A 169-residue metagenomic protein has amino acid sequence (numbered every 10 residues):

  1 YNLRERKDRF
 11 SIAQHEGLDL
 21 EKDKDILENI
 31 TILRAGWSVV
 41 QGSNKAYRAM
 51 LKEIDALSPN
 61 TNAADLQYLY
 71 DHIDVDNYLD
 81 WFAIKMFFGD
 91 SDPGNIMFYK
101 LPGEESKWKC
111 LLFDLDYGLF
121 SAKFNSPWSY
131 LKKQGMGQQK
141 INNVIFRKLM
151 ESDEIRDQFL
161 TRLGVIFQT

Functional and structural regions predicted by a protein language model:
Y1-R4, L27, M50, F98 (+2 more regions): Generic structural hydrophobic/aromatic packing signal, biased to beta-strands
Y1-S91, K132-M136: Internal "kinase-insert"/substrate-recognition segments embedded within catalytic cores of ATP-dependent enzymes
G17, F98, V165-I166: Solvent-exposed, non-transmembrane amphipathic alpha-helical segments
E21-T31, A64-D65, G94-N95, S106-L111 (+2 more regions): Generic structural motif recognizing short loop/turn segments at the entrances and edges of beta-strands
D71-K123: Active-site acidic catalytic loop and adjacent metal/ATP-binding pocket of ATP-dependent phosphoryl transfer enzymes
P102-T169: C-terminal catalytic region of ATP-dependent kinase domains
